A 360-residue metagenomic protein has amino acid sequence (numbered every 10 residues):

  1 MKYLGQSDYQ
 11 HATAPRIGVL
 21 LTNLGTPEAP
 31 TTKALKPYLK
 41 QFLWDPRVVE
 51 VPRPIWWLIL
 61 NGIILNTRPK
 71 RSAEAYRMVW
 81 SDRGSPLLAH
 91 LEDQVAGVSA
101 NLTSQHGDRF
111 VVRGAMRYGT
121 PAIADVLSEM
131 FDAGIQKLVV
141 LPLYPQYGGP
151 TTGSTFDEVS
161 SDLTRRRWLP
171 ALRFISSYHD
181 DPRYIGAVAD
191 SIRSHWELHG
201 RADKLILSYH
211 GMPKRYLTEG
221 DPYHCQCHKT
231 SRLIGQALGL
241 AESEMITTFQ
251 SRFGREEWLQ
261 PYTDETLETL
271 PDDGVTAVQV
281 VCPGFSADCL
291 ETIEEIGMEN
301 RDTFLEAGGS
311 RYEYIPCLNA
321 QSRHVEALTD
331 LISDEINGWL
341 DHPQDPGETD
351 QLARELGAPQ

Functional and structural regions predicted by a protein language model:
M1-Q360: Active-site-proximal alpha-helix that buttresses catalytic centers in soluble enzyme cores
